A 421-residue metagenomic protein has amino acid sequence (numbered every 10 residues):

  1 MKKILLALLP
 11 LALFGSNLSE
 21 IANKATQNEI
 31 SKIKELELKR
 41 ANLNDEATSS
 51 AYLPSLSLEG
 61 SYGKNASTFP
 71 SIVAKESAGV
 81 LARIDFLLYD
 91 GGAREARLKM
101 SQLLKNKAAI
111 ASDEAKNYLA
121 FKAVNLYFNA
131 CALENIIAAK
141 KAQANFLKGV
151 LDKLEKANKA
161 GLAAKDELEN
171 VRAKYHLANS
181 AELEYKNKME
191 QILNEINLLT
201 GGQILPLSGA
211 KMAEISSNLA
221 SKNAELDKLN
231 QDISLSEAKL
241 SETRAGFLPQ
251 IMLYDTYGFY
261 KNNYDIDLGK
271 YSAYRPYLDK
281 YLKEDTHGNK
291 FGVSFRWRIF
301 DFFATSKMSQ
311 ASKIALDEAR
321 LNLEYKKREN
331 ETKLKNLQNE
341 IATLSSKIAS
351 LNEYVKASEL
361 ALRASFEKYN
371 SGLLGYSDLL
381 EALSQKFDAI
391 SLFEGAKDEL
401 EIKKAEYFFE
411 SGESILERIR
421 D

Functional and structural regions predicted by a protein language model:
K3-A12: Sec-dependent N-terminal signal peptides
F14-S57, L88, L162-A164, N197-L248 (+4 more regions): Bacterial Sec-pathway N-terminal export signals of envelope proteins
E20, L392-D421: Acidic, low-complexity, intrinsically disordered peripheral segments
K24-I30, R40-S55, A82-M100, I110-N117 (+6 more regions): A glycine-/polar-enriched beta->alpha junction
E59-L87, R97, Y254-W297, D421: Small/polar, glycine/serine/threonine/aspartate-rich low-complexity segments that form flexible
K99-Q102, K165-H176, Q310, Y376-S384: Short, charged, amphipathic alpha-helical segments
K116-S241, G246, L337-E340, L344 (+5 more regions): Periplasmic alpha-helical coiled-coil/stalk elements that build and connect Gram-negative outer-membrane
N158-L162, Y369-L373, E410: A short glycine-centered flexible hinge/capping loop motif at secondary-structure junctions
